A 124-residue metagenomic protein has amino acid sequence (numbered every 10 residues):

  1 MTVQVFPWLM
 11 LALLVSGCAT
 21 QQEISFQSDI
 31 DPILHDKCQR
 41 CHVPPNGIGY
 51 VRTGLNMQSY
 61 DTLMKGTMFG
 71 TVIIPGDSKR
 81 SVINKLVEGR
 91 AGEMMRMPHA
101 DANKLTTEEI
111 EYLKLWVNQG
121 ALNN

Functional and structural regions predicted by a protein language model:
M1-P7: Positively charged n-region of N-terminal signal peptides that target proteins for export
P7-S16: Bacterial N-terminal signal peptides
C18-N124: Aromatic- and Gly/Pro-enriched helix-to-coil junctions and flexible linker segments
